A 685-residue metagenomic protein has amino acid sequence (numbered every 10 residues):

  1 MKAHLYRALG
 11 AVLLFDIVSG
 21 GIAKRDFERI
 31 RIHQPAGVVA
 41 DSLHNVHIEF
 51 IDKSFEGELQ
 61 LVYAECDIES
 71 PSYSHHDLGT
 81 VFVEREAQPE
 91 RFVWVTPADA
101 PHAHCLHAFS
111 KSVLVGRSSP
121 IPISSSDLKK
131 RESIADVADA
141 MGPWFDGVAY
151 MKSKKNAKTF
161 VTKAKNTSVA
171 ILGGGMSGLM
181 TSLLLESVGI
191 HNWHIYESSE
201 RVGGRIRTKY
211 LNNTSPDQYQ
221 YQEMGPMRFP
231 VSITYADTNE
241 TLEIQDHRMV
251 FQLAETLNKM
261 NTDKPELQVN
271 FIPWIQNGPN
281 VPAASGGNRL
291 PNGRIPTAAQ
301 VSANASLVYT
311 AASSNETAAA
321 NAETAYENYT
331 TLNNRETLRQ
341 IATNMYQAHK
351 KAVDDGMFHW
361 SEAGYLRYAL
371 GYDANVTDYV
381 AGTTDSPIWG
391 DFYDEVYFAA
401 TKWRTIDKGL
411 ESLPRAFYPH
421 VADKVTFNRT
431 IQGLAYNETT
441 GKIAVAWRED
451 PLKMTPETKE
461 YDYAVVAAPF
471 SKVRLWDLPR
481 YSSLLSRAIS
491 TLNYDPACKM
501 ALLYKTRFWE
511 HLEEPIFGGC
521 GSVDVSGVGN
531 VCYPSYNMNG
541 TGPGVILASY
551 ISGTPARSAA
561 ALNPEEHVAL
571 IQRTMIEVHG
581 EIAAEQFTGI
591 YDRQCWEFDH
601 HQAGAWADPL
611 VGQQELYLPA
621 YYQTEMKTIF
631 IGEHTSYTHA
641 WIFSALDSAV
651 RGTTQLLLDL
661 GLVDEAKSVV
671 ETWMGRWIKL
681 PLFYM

Functional and structural regions predicted by a protein language model:
M1-A23: Fungal secretory targeting signals
I17-H44, M151-K158: Short, compositionally biased P/S/T/A/G/V-rich stretches that sit at domain boundaries
G37-V38, S42-E58, E65-V83, R91-F92 (+5 more regions): Conserved flavin/dinucleotide-binding core of flavoenzymes
F145-T167: A short, basic/flexible loop-to-alpha-helix module at the beginning of a structural domain
F160-N321: N-terminal glycine-rich phosphate/pyrophosphate-binding loop and immediately adjacent elements
A320-G433, N437-I443, E449-L452, E460 (+1 more regions): Active-site/ligand-binding neighborhood in enzyme catalytic cores
F427-L547, I551: Mid-domain catalytic core of redox enzymes that form a hydrophobic substrate pocket/lid adjacent to a catalytic redox
